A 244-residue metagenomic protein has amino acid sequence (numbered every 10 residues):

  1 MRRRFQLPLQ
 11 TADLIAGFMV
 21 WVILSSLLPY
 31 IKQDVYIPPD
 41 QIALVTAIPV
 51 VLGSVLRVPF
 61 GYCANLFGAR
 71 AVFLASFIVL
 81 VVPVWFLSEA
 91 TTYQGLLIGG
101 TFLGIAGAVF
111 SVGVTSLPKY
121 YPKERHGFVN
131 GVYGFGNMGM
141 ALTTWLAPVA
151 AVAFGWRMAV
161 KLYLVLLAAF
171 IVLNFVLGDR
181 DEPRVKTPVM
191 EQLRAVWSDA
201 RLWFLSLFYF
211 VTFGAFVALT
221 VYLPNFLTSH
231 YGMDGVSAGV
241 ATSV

Functional and structural regions predicted by a protein language model:
M1, D179-S206: Juxtamembrane intracellular "pre-TM" segments in multi-pass secondary transporters
F5-P39, F60, L219-P224: Extracytoplasmic
V22, V50-V58, A108, M140-L142: Residue-level signature of mid-helix packing/kink "hotspots" within the transmembrane helices of 12-pass Major
L24-L28, R201-V244: Extracytoplasmic gate region of multi-pass secondary transporters
L27-S54, V236: Extracellular/periplasmic helix-loop-helix junction of adjacent transmembrane segments in MFS-like secondary
V55-Q94: Conserved MFS/SLC helix-loop-helix module at the cytosolic interface between two early adjacent transmembrane helices
G99-G136: Cytoplasmic helix-loop-helix junction between adjacent transmembrane helices in 12-TM secondary transporters
V132-G178, Y222: Helix-loop-helix hairpin linking two adjacent transmembrane segments in secondary transporters
